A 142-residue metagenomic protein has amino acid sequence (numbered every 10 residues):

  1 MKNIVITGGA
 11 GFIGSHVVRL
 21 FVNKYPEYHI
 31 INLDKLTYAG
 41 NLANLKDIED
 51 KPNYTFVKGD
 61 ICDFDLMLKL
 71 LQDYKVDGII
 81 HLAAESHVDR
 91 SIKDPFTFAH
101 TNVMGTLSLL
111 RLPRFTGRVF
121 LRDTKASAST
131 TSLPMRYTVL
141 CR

Functional and structural regions predicted by a protein language model:
M1-R142: N-terminal Rossmann-like NAD(P)+-binding domain of SDR-like oxidoreductases, especially those catalyzing
